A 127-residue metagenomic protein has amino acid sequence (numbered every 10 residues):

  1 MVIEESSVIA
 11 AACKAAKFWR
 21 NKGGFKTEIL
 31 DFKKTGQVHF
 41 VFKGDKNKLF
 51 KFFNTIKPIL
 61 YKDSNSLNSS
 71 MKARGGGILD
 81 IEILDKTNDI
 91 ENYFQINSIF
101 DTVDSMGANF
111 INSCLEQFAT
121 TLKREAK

Functional and structural regions predicted by a protein language model:
M1, F25-K33: Acidic/polar, glycine-rich intrinsically disordered N-terminal extensions of enzymes
M1-A11, T102-I111: Conserved phosphate/anionic-ligand binding catalytic regions in large, soluble enzymes, centered on
V8-E28: Mobile "lid/hinge" segments at catalytic clefts and subdomain interfaces of large enzymes
F32-K127: Glycine-rich, mobile lid/loop segments that gate access to catalytic sites or pores
